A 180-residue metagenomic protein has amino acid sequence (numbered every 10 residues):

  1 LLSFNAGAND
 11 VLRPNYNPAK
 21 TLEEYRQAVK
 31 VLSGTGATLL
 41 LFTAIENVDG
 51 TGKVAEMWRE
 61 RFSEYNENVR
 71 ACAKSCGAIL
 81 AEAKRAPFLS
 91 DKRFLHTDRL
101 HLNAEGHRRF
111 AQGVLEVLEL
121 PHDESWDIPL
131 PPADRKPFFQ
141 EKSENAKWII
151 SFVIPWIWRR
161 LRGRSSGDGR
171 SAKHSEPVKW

Functional and structural regions predicted by a protein language model:
L1-E24, E46-N47, V153: Oxyanion-hole/transition-state-stabilizing segment in secreted/luminal serine hydrolases and related acyltransferases
L2-N5, L40-F42, L80: Ligand-binding pocket scaffold of soluble enzyme catalytic domains
V11-R13, V48-E56, S90: Short, solvent-exposed loop/turn segments at secondary-structure junctions
Y16-E24, E56-E64, D98-G106: Alpha-helix N-cap and loop-to-helix initiation/capping positions
K20-G34, E64-A71: Alpha-helical scaffolding segments of alpha/beta enzyme cores, especially the outer helices of TIM-barrel or partial
S33-T38, A78: A short helix->loop->beta-strand "cap" motif at the edges of active sites that frequently abuts
D49-A83, A104: Substrate-gating cap/lid alpha-helix
S75, D98-R99, E105-W180: Conserved catalytic region of serine esterases and O-acyltransferases that act on ester linkages in lipids
